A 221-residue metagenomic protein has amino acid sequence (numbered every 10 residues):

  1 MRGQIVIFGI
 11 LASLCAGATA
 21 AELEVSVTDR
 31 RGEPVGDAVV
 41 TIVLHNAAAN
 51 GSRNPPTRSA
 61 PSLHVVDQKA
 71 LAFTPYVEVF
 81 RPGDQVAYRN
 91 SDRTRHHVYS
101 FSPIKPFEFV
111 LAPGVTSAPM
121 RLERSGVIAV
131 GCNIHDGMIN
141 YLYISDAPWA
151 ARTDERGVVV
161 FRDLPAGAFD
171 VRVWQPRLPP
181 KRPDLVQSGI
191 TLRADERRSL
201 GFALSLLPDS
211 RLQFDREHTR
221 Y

Functional and structural regions predicted by a protein language model:
M1-I7: Bacterial N-terminal signal peptides that target proteins for export
C15-G17: N-terminal signal peptide c-region/cleavage motif recognized by signal peptidases
A20-Y221: Extracytoplasmic copper-binding redox domains, predominantly the cupredoxin/blue-copper superfamily
